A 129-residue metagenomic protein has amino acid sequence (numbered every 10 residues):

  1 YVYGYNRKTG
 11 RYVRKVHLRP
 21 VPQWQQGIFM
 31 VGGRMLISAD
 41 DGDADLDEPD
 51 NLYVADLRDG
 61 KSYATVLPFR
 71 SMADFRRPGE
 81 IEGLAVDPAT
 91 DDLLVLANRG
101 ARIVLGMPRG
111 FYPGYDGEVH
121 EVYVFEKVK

Functional and structural regions predicted by a protein language model:
Y1-G4, A44-D56, A101-K127: Structural motif
Y1-M30: Hydrophobic, aromatic-enriched interface-forming segments
K8-R14, D59-F69, K129: Beta-strand initiation motifs
V16-P22, L67-R77: Surface loop/turn motifs at the tips and blade-to-blade linkers of beta-strand repeat domains
P20-Y63: Loop/turn-rich, solvent-exposed surfaces of beta-rich toroidal or solenoidal domains
V21-F29, R76-V86: Repeated scaffold domains used in trafficking and secretory/extracellular systems, primarily beta-propellers
R34-I37, T90-V95: Entry beta-strands of beta-propeller and related beta-repeat scaffolds
S71, F75, G79-E82, L93-V119: Predominantly the C-terminal beta-signal and adjacent terminal strand-loop region of outer-membrane beta-barrel
